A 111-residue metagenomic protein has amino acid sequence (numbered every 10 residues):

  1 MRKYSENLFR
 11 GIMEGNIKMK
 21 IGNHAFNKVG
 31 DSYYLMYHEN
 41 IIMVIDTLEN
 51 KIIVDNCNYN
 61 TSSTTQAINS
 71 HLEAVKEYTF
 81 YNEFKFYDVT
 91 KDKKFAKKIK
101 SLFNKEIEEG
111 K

Functional and structural regions predicted by a protein language model:
M1-K111: Terminal leader/tail segments of proteins
